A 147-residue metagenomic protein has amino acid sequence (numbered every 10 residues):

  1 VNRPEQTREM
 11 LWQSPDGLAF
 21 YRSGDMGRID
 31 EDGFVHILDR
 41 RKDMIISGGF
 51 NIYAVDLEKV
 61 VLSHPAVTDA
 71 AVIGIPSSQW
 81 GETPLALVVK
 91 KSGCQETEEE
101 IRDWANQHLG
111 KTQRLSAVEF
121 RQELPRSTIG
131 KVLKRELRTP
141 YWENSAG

Functional and structural regions predicted by a protein language model:
N2-Q13, G17-A19, G24-Q113, Q122-E123 (+2 more regions): AMP-binding/adenylate-forming catalytic core of the ANL superfamily
A146-G147: Short, charged, surface-exposed hinge/linker loops at domain edges that act as mobile lids or interdomain connectors
